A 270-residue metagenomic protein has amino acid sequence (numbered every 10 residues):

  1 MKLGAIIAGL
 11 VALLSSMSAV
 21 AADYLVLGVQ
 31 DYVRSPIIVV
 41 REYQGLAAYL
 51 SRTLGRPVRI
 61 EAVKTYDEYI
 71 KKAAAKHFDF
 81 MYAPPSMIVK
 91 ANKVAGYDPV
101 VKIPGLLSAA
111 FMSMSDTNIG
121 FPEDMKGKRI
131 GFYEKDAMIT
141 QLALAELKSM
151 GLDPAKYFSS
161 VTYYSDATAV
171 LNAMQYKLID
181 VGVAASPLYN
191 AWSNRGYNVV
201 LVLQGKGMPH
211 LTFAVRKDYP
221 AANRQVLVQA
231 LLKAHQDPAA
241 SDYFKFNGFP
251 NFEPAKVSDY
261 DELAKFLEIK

Functional and structural regions predicted by a protein language model:
S16-M17: N-terminal signal peptide c-region/cleavage motif recognized by signal peptidases
V20-E68, S241-K270: N-terminal hydrophobic or amphipathic helices and topogenic motifs
D23-Y32, G105-S113, N194-L231, H235 (+1 more regions): Periplasmic-binding protein-like
D23-Y49, S86, L107-N172: Bilobed "Venus flytrap"/periplasmic-binding protein-like clamshell domains and structurally analogous long
G28-D31, A62-D67, K76-V89, I103 (+2 more regions): Beta->alpha turn/N-cap motifs
I60-K71, A155-N172, G207-P209: Short helix-initiation/N-cap motifs at beta->coil->alpha
D67-M81, V94-A95, E123-K126, D166-V183: Short helices/loops that flank or line small-molecule/ion binding pockets
Y82-V94, S149, N172-N198, G207: A ligand-binding cleft/hinge motif common to bilobed small-molecule-binding domains
